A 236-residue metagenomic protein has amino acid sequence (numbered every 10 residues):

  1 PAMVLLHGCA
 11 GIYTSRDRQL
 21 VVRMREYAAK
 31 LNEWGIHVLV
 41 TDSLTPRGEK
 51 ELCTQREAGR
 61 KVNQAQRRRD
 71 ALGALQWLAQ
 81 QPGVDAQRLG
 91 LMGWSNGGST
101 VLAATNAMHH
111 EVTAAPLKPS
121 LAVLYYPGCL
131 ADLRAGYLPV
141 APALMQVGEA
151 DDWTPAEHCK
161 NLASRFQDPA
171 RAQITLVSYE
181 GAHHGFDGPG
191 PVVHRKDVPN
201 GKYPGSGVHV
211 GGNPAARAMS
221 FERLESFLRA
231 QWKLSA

Functional and structural regions predicted by a protein language model:
P1-A2, L138-V140: Proline/glycine-enriched tight loop/beta-turn segments at coil->beta junctions that connect or precede beta-strands
A2-Q80, G190-V210: Serine-hydrolase catalytic machinery in alpha/beta-hydrolase-like enzymes
G11-I12, V62-P139, D152: Primarily recognizes the serine-hydrolase "nucleophile elbow" in alpha/beta-hydrolase and SGNH/GDSL folds
I36, V84, R171-A172: Short phosphate-binding/catalytic loops that engage adenosine nucleotides
M145-V147: Short beta-strand/loop motif that positions the catalytic acidic residue of the alpha/beta-hydrolase fold
A150-T154, H184-G185: Acidic catalytic loop of the alpha/beta-hydrolase fold
P155-R165, P191: Short alpha-helix in the alpha/beta-hydrolase fold that links the catalytic acid
R171-A236: C-terminal catalytic histidine-bearing segment of alpha/beta-hydrolase fold enzymes
